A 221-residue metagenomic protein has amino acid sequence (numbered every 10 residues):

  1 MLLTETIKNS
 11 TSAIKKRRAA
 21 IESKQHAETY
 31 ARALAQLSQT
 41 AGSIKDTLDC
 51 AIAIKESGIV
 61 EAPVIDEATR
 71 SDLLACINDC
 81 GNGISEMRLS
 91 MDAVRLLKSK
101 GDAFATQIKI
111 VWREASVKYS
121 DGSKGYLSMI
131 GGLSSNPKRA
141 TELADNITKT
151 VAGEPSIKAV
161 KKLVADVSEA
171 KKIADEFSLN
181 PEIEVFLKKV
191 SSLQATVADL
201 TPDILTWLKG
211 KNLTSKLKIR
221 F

Functional and structural regions predicted by a protein language model:
M1-D203, L208-K216: Amphipathic alpha-helical assembly segments used for oligomerization, scaffolding, or translocation
L217-F221: C-terminal edge-of-domain segments
